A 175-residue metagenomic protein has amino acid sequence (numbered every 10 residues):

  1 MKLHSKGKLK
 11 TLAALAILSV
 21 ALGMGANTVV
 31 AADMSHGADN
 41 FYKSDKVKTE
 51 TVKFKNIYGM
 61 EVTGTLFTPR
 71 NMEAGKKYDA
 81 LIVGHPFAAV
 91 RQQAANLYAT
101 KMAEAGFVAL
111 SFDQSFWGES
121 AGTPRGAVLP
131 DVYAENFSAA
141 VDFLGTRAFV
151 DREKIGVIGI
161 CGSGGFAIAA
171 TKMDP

Functional and structural regions predicted by a protein language model:
A13-M24: Bacterial N-terminal signal peptides
D33-K76: N-terminal cap/lid segment of alpha/beta-hydrolase-fold proteins
G75-P86: Short beta-strand element of the alpha/beta-hydrolase
A88-T100, Q114: The serine-hydrolase catalytic nucleophile loop
K101-A121: Conserved alpha/beta-hydrolase
A127-A148: Alpha/beta-hydrolase active-site loop
F149-C161: Alpha/beta-hydrolase fold nucleophile elbow
G164-P175: Short glycine-enriched nucleophile-adjacent loop and the immediately C-terminal alpha-helix near the catalytic center
